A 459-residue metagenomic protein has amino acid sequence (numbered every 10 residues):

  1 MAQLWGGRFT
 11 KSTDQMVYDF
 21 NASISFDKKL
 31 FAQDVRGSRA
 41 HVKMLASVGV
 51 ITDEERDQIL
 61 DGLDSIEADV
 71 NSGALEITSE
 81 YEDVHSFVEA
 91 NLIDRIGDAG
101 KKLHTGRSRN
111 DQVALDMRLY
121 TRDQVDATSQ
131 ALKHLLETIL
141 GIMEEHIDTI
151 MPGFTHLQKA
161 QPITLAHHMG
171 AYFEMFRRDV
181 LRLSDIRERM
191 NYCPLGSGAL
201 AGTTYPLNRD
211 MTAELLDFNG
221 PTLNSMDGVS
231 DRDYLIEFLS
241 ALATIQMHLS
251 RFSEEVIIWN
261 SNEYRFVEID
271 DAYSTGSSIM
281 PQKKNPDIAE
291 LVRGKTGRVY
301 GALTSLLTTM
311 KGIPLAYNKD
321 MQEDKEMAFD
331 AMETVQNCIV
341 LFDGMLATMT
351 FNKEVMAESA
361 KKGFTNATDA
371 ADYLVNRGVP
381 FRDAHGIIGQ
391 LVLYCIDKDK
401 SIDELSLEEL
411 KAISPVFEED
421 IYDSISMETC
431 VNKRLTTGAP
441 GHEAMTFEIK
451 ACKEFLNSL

Functional and structural regions predicted by a protein language model:
M1-G202, L207-E214, G220, T275-G276 (+5 more regions): A helix-coil-helix interface module used to build multimeric assemblies and to scaffold catalytic/cofactor sites
A2-G37, D98-A99, M280-L459: Glycine-rich cofactor/substrate-binding loops
S38, I66, T128, L132-L135 (+14 more regions): Amphipathic alpha-helices that form helix-helix packing interfaces
K43-I51, T164-H167, I236-T244, D369-G378: Short, well-ordered beta-strand elements within core beta-sheets of diverse protein domains
I51, L75, Y264-R265, P380 (+1 more regions): Conserved hydrophobic residue
A127, A131, L157, Q161-A171 (+12 more regions): Short, contiguous, pocket-lining structural segments that sit at or immediately flank catalytic/ligand-binding sites
E145, R182-D185, R189, F218-T222 (+7 more regions): Conserved helix-loop functional segments at active or binding sites
D217-T308: Acidic, glycine-rich loop-and-beta core segments that form the ion-binding/anion-interacting portion of active sites
